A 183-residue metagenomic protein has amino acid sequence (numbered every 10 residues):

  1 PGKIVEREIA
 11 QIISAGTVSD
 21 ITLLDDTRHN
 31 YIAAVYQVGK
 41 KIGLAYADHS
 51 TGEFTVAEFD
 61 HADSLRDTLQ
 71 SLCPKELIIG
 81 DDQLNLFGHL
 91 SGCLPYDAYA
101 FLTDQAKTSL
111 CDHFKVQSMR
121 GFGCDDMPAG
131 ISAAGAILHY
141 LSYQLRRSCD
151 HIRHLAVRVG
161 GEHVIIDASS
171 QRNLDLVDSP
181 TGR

Functional and structural regions predicted by a protein language model:
P1-R183: Charged catalytic and DNA/RNA-contacting regions of genome-maintenance and nucleic-acid-processing enzymes
